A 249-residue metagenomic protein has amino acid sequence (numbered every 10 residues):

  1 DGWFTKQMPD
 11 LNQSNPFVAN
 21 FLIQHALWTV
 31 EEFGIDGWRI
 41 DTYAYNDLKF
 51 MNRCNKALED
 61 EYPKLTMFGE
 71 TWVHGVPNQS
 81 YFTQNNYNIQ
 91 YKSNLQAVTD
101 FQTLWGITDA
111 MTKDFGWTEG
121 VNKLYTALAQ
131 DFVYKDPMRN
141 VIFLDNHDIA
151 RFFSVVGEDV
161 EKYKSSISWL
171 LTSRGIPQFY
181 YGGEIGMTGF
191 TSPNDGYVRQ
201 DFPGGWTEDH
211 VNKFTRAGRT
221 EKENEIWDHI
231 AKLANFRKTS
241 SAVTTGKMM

Functional and structural regions predicted by a protein language model:
D1-I23: Chitinase-like catalytic core of GlcNAc-active glycosidases
H25-L27, E31, T42-K135, N140 (+4 more regions): Active-site-proximal helices and loops of the catalytic beta/alpha 8
F33-G34, F143, G175: Short loop/turn motifs at secondary-structure junctions
G37-Y43, F152-F153: Short catalytic-loop micro-motif centered on adjacent basic/acidic residues
R39, F68, F143, Q178-Y181: A structural signal for short, well-ordered beta-strand segments and their strand-loop junctions that often border
I167-T188: Substrate-binding cleft of secreted/luminal carbohydrate-active enzymes
V243-M249: Surface beta-strand/loop "capping" patches
